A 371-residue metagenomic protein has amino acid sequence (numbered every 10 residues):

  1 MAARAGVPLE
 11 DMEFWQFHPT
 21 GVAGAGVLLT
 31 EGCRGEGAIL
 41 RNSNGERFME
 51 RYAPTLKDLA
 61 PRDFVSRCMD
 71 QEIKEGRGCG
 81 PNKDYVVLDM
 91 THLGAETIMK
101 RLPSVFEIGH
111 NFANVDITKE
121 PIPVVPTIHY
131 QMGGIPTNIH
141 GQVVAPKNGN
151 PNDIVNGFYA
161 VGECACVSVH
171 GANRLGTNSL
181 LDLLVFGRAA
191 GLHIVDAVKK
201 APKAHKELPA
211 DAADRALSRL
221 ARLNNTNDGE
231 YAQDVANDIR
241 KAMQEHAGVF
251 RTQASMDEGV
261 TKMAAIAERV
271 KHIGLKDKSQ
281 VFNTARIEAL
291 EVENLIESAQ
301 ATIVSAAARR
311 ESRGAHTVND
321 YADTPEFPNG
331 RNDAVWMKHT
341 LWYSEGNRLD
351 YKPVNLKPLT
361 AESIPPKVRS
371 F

Functional and structural regions predicted by a protein language model:
A2: Acidic, metal-coordinating catalytic segment for phosphate/diphosphate chemistry, firing primarily on the Nudix
A5-P123, H193-K199: An anion/pyrophosphate-binding glycine-rich loop and adjacent beta-alpha core in soluble alpha-beta enzymes
V22-E36, V124-P126, Y130-I139, V143-A145 (+1 more regions): A gly/ser-rich beta-alpha-beta helix-loop segment of oxidoreductase catalytic cores
R41-E50, P54-L59, M69, P81 (+4 more regions): Glycine- and aromatic-enriched mobile tails/lids
